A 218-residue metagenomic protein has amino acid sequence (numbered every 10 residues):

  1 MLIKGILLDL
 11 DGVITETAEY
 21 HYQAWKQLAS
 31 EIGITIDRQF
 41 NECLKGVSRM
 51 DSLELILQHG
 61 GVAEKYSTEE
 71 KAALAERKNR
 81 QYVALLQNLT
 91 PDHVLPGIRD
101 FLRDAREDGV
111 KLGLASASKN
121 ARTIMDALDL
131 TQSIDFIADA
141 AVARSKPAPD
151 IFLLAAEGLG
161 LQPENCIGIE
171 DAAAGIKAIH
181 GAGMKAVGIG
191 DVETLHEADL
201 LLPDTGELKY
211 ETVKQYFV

Functional and structural regions predicted by a protein language model:
M1-E42: Active-site neighborhood of HAD-like aspartate-dependent phosphohydrolases
M1-K4, R99, R103, K119-V218: Asp-based, Mg2+/Mn2+-dependent phosphohydrolase catalytic module
I14, V94, L114, G168-I169: Conserved SAM-binding loop
Y22, K26, R49-E54, A75 (+2 more regions): An amphipathic alpha-helix signature
L28-G60, T68: Alpha-helical substrate-recognition element adjacent to the catalytic core
S30, R106, H180: Anion (oxyanion) recognition and catalysis
Q58-P96: Metal-dependent phosphoesterase signature
A84-L114: Short, acidic loop-to-helix structural element flanking the phosphoryl-transfer center in phosphate-processing enzymes
